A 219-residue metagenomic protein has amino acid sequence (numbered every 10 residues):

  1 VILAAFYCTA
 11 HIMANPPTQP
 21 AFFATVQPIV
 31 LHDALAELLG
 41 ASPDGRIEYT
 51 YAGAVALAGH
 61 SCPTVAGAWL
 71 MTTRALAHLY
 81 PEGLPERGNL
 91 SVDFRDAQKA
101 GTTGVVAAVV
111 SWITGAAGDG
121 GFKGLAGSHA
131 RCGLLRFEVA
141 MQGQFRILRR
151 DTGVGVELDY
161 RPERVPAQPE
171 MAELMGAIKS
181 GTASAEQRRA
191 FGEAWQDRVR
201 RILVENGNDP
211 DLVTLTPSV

Functional and structural regions predicted by a protein language model:
I12-S61, L70-V219: Non-transmembrane, aqueous-exposed alpha-helical and coiled segments at domain scale
